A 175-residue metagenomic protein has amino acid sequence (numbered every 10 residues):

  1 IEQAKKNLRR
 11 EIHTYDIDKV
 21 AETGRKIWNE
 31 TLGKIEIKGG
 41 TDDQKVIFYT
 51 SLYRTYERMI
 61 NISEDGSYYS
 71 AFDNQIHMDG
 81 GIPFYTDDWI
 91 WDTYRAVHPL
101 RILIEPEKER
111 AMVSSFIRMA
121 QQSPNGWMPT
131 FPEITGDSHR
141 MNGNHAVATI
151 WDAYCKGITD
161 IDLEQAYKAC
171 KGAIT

Functional and structural regions predicted by a protein language model:
I1-F84, R118, T159-T175: Acidic/polar, glycine-enriched structural segments that form the non-catalytic walls/loops of the carbohydrate-binding
T86-T175: Aromatic-rich carbohydrate-recognition surfaces in CAZymes
